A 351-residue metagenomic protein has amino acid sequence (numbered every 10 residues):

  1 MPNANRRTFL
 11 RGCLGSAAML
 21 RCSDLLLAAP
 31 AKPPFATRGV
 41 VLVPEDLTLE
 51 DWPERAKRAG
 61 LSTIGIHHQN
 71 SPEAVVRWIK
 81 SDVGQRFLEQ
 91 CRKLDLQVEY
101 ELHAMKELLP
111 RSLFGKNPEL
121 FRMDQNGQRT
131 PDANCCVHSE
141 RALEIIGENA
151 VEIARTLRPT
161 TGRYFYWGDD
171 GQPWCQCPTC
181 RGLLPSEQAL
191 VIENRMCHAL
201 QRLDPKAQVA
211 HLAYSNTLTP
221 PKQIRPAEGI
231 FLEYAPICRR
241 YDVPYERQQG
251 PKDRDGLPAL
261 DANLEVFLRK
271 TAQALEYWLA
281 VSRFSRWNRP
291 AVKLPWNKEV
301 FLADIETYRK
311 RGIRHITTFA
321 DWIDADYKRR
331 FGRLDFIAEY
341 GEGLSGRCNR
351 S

Functional and structural regions predicted by a protein language model:
M1-A4, V151: Compositionally biased, low-complexity segments enriched in small residues
P2, T8-A28: N-terminal export signals
R6-R7, G65: Short, cationic motifs built from Arg/Lys/His that form the positively charged side of catalytic pockets
R7-T8, N134: Short helix-onset patch at the extreme N-terminus, typifying the N->h transition of secretory signal peptides
F9, P251-R254: A short glycine-/small-residue-rich loop at the edge of a beta-strand within enzyme catalytic domains
P30-P34: N-terminal carbohydrate-binding accessory modules
T37-K252, N263-Y308, I313-R350: Aromatic-lined carbohydrate-binding surfaces of glycoside hydrolases
P258-A262: Short, cationic low-complexity segments
